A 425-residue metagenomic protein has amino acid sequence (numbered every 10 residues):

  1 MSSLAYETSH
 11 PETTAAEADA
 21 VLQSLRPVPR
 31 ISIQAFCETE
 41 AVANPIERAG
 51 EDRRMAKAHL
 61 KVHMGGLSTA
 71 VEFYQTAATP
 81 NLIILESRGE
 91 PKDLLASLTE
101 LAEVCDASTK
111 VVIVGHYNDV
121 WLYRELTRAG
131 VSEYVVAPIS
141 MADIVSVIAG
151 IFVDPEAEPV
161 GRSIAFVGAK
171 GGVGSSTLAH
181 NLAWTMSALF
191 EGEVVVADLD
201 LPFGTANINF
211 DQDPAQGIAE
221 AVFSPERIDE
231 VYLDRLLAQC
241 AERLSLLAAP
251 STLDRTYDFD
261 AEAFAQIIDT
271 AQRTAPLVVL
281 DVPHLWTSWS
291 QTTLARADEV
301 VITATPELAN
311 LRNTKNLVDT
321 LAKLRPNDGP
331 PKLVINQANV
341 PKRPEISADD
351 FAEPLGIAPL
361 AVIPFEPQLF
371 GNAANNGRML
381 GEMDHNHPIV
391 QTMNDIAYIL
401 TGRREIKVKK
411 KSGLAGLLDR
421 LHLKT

Functional and structural regions predicted by a protein language model:
L67-V71, T79-L101: Conserved phosphotransfer microenvironments
I139-V147: C-terminal output helix
E156-V195: Walker A (P-loop) phosphate-binding motif
L189-L246, A361: Phosphate-binding loop that captures ATP/GTP phosphates
I218, N376-Q391: C-terminal boundary of histidine-terminating zinc-finger modules
P225-W286, Q291: Cytosolic-facing regulatory segments adjacent to core modules
A338-N339, A352-L380, M393: Beta-strand-loop-alpha "switch" segments that mediate conformational coupling across diverse proteins
